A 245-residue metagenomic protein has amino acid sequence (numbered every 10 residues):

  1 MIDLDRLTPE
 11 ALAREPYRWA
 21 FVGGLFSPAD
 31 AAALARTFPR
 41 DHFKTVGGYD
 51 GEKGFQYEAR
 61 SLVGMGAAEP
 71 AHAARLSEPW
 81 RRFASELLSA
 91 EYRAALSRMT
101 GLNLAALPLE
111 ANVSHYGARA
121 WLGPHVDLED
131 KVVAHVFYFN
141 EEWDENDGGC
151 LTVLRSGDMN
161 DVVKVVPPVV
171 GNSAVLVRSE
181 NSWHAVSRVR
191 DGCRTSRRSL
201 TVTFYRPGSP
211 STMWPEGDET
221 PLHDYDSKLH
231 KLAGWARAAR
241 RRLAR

Functional and structural regions predicted by a protein language model:
M1-T8: N- or domain-start disorder-to-order transition segments that initiate the globular core
P9-M99: Non-heme Fe(II)/2-oxoglutarate
F43, L104, E141-E145: Proline-centered turn/helix-capping motifs that create local helix->coil transitions or kinks
G101, W121, F139-E141: Short beta-turn/strand-loop junction motif enriched in small, turn-promoting residues
L102-N112: A short coil-to-beta-strand element that immediately follows conserved catalytic motifs
S114-D127: Conserved short histidine dyad/triad with adjacent acidic residue
V126-K131, F139-R245: Catalytic core of Fe(II)/2-oxoglutarate
H135: Substrate-binding/active-site groove segments that recognize and process beta-1,4-linked N-acetyl-hexosamine
